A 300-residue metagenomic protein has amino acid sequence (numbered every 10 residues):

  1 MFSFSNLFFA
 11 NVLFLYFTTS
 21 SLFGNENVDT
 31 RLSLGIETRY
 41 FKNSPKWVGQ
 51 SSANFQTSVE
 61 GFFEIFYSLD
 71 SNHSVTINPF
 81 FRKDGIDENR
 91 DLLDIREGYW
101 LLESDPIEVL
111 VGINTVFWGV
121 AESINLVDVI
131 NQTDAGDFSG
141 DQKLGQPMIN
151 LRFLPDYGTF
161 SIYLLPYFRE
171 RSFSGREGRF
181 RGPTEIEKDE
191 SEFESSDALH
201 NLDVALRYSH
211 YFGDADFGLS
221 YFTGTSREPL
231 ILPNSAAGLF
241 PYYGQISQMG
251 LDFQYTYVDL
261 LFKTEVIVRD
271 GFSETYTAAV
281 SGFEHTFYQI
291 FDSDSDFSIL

Functional and structural regions predicted by a protein language model:
L22-R31, Y67-V75, E103-L110, W118 (+3 more regions): Short loop/turn motifs that connect adjacent beta-strands in outer-membrane beta-barrel proteins
L32-L34, I77, V109-V111, L151 (+5 more regions): Membrane-embedded beta-strand positions of outer-membrane beta-barrel proteins
I36, G61-Y67, E97-L102, I149-F153 (+3 more regions): Residues on the lipid-exposed face of transmembrane beta-strands in outer-membrane beta-barrel proteins
I36-K42, L69-S71, P79-G85, S104 (+8 more regions): Transmembrane beta-strands of outer-membrane beta-barrel pores
S51-V59, D91-R96, K143-P147, L154 (+4 more regions): Residues that define the transmembrane beta-barrel architecture of outer-membrane proteins
A53-T57, F66-S104, W118-V129, F138: Surface-exposed loop and membrane-interface regions of Gram-negative outer-membrane beta-barrel proteins
I86, N114-A205: Surface-exposed coil loops of outer-membrane beta-barrel proteins
D259-L300: Detector for outer-membrane/organellar transmembrane beta-barrel domains, recognizing the amphipathic beta-strand
